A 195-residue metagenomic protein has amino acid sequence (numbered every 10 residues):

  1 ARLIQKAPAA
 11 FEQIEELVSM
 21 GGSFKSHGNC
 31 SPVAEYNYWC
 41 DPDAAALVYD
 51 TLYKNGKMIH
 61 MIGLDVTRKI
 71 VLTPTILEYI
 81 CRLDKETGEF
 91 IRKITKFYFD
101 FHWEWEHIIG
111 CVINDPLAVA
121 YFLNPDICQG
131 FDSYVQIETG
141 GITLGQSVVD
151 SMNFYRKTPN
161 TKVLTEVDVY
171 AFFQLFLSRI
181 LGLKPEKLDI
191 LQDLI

Functional and structural regions predicted by a protein language model:
A1-T67, P74: Active-site histidine-anchored catalytic micro-motif
W39-D43, K57-I195: Conformational coupling and interaction surfaces
